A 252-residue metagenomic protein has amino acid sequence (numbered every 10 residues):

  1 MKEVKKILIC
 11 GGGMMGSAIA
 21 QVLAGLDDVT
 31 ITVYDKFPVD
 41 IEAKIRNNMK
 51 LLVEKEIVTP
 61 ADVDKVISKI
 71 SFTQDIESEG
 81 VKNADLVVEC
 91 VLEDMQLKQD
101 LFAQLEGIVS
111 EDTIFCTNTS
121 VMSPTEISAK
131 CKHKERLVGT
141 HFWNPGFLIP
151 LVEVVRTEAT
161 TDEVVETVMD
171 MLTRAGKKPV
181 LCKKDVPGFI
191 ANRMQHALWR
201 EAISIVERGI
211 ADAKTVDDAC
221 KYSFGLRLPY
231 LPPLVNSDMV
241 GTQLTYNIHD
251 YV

Functional and structural regions predicted by a protein language model:
M1-L51, K55: NAD(P)+-binding Rossmann beta1-loop-alpha1 motif at the extreme N-terminus of oxidoreductases
I7, A20-A24, V66-N83, L172-G176: Amphipathic alpha-helical segments at domain termini/boundaries
T32, T73, V88, V138-T140 (+1 more regions): Hydrophobic/aromatic beta-strand patches that form the interior of the parallel beta-sheet core in alpha/beta enzyme
K36-D40, L51-I114, M122: Rossmann-like NAD(P)-binding element
I114-K184, G188, N192: Rossmann-fold dinucleotide-binding core
T173-A197, A211-D217, Y230-S237: Conserved Rossmann-fold dehydrogenase catalytic segment
G225-V252: Interdomain hinge/lid region at the active-site interface of Rossmann-like NAD(P)-dependent oxidoreductases
